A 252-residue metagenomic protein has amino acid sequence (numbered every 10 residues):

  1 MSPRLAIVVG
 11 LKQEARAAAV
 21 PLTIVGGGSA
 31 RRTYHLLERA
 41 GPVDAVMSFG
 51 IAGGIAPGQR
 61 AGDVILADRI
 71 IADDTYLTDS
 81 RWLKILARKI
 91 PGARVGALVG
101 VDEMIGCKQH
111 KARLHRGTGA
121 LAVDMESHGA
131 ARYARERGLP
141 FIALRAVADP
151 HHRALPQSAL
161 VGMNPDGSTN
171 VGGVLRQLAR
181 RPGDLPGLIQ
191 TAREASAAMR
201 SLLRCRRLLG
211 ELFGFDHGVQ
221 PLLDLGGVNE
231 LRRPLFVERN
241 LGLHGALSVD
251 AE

Functional and structural regions predicted by a protein language model:
M1-I90, L98, L121, E136 (+1 more regions): Metabolite-binding pocket within alpha/beta catalytic cores that recognizes anionic/polar moieties
Q13, G28-R31, R81, Q109 (+4 more regions): Conserved active-site and cofactor/substrate-binding residues in soluble primary-metabolism enzymes
W82-F141, R145-M163: Active-site rim beta-loop-alpha module in soluble metabolic enzymes
V147-V219: Regulatory input/activation interfaces that engage signals or partners
G214-F215, V219, R232-F236, E252: SAM-dependent methyltransferases
G226-G227, R232: Charge-rich, low-complexity N-terminal segments
R239: Cationic, low-complexity basic patches in intrinsically disordered or flexible, solvent-exposed regions
A246-A251: Short, intrinsically disordered C-terminal tails of secreted or membrane-associated proteins
